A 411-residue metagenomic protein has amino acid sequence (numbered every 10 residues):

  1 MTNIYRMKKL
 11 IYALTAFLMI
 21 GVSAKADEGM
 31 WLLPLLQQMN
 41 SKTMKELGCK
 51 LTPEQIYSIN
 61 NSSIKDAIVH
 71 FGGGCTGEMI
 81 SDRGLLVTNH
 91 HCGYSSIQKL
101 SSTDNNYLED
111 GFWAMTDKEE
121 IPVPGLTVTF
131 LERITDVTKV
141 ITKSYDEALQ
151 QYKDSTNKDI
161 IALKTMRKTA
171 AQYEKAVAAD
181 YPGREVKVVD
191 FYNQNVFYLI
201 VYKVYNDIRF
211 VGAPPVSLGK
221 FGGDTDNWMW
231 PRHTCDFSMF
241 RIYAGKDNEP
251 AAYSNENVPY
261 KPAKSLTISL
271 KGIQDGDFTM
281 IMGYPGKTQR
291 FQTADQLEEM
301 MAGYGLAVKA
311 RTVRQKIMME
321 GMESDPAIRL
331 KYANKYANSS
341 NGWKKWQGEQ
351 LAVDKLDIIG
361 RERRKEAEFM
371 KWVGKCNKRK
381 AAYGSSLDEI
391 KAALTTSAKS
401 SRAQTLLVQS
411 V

Functional and structural regions predicted by a protein language model:
M1-M7: N-terminal secretory signal peptides that target proteins for export/translocation
K8-T15: Sec-dependent signal peptide recognition, specifically the positively charged N-region followed immediately by
L10, V22-V411: Terminal presequence/propeptide segments associated with secretion/organelle targeting and zymogen/polyprotein
F17-I20: Sec-dependent N-terminal signal peptides of Gram-positive bacterial secreted proteins and lipoproteins
